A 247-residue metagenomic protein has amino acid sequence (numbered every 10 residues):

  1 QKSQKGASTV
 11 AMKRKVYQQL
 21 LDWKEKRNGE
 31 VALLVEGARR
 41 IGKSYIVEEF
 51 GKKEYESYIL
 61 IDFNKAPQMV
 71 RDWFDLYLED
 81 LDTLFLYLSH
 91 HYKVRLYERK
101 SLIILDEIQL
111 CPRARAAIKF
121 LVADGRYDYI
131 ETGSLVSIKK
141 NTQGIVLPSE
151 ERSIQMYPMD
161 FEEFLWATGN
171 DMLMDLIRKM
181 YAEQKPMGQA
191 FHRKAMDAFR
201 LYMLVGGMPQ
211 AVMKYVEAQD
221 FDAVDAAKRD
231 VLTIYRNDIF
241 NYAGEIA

Functional and structural regions predicted by a protein language model:
Q4, T9, W166-A247: Interdomain hinge/linker elements that couple catalytic modules in large macromolecular machines
A11-R27: Pre-Walker A adenine-sensing motif
V35: Hydrophobic anchor at the beta1->P-loop junction of P-loop NTPases
K43: Conserved lysine of the Walker
I46, F50: Hydrophobic positions on the alpha1 helix immediately C-terminal to the Walker A/P-loop
P67-R99: Short glycine-rich substrate-engagement loop in P-loop NTPases that contacts/grips substrate
I104, D128-S134, Q155, F164: Structural recognition of the conserved hydrophobic beta-strand(s) that form the central parallel beta-sheet of P-loop
F120, S137-S153, L165-N170: Short regulatory helix/loop adjacent to the ATP-binding pocket of P-loop NTPases
